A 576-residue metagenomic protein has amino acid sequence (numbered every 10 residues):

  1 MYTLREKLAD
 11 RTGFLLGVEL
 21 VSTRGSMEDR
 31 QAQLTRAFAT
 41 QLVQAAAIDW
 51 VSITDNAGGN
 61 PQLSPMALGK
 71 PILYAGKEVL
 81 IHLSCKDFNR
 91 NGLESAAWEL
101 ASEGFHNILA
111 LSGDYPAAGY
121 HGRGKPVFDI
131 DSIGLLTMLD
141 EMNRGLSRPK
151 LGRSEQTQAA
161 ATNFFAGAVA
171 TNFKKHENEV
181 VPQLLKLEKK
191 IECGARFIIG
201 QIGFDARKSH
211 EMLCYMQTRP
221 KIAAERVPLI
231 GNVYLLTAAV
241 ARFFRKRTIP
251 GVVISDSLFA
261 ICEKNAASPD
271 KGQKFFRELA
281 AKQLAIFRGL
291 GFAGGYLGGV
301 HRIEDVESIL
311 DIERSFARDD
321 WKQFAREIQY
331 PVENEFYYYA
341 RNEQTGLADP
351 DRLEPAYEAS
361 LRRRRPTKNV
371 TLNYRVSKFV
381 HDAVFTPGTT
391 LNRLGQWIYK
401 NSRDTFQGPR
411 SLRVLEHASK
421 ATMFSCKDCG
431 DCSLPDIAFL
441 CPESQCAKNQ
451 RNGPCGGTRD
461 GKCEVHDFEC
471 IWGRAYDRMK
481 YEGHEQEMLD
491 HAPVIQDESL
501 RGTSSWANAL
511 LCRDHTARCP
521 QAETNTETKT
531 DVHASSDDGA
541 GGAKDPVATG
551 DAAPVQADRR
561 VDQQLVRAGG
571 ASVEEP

Functional and structural regions predicted by a protein language model:
M1-D49: Conserved N-terminal beta1-alpha1 strand-loop-helix module at the mouth
M1-K7, A37, G113, P126-F164 (+4 more regions): Active-site pocket-lining/capping segments in soluble small-molecule metabolic enzymes
Y2-L4, L136, E141-R144, H301 (+2 more regions): Extended, intrinsically disordered, low-complexity segments
L16-L20, D49-I53, V79-L83, I108-A110 (+4 more regions): Hydrophobic faces of well-ordered beta-strands that scaffold small-molecule active sites in alpha/beta enzyme cores
L16-L34, V79-N91, F165-P182, C262-E278: Active-site mouth loops of central-metabolism enzymes
N60-K70, R90-G92, Y115-L135, S147 (+3 more regions): Active-site-adjacent beta->alpha loops and helix N-cap segments on the catalytic face of soluble alpha/beta enzymes
R90-E99, P182-L185, A239-V240, D305: Catalytic cores of alpha/beta
V414-N525: Metallocofactor- and cofactor-centric catalytic cores in central/energy metabolism, strongly enriched
